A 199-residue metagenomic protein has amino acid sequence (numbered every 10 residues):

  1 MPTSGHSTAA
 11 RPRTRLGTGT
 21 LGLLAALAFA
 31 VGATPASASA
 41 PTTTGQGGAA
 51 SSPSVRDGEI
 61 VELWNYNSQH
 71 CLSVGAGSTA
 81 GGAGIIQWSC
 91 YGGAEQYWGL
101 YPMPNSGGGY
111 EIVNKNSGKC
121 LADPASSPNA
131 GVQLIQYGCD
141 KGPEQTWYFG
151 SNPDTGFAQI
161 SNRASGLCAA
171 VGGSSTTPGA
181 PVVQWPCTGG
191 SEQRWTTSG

Functional and structural regions predicted by a protein language model:
M1-A40: Secretory targeting and sorting signals
P2, T42-T79, Y97-P128, T146-S175 (+1 more regions): Extracellular glycan-recognition/adhesion modules and their associated mucin-like linkers
A10, A33, S39, S51 (+5 more regions): Selective for proline/serine-rich intrinsically disordered segments in cytosolic/nuclear regulatory regions
A10-T14, V55, Q193: Short, intrinsically disordered low-complexity segments
T14, G19-A25, V61, W98 (+2 more regions): Intrinsic-disorder/low-complexity peptide segments enriched for small residues
T79-G92, Q96-L100, S127-T146, T176-G189 (+1 more regions): Short, tandemly repeated low-complexity microdomains enriched for cysteine and small residues
